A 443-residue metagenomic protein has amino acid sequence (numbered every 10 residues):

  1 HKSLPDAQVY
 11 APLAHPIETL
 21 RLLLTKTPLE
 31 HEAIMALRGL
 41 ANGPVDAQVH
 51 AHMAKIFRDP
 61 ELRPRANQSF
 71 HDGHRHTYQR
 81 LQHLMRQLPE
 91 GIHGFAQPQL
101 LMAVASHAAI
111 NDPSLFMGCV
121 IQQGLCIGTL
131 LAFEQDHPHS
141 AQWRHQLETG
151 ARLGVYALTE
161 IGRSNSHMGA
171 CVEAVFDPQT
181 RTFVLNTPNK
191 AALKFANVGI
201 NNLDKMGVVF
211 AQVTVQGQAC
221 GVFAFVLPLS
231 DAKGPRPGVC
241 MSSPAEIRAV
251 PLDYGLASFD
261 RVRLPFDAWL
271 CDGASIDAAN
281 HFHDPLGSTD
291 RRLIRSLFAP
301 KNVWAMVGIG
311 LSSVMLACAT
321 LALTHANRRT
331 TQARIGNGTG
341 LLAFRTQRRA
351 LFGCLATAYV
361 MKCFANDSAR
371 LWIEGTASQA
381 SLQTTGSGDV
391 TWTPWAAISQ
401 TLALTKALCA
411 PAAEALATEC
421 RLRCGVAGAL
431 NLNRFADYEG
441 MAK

Functional and structural regions predicted by a protein language model:
H1-Q142, Q146-L153, N165, F176 (+3 more regions): Amphipathic, small/basic residue-rich leader segments at the start of a protein or domain
A14, E18, V215-Q218, G310-V314: Intrinsically disordered, low-complexity regions flanking or connecting the multi-pass transmembrane cores of membrane
L125-Q135, L158-G162, G336-G340, T401-K406: Conserved short loop/turn motifs at secondary-structure junctions
R144-T149, S164, V175-D177, V198-N201 (+3 more regions): A general structural signal for short secondary-structure junctions and capping/turn motifs
V155-A174: A gly/ser-rich beta-alpha-beta helix-loop segment of oxidoreductase catalytic cores
A170-D177, M206, F210: Long amphipathic alpha-helical scaffold regions
F176-V184, L227-K443: Internal glycine-rich alpha/beta core junctions
T182-S242: A short core secondary-structure module
